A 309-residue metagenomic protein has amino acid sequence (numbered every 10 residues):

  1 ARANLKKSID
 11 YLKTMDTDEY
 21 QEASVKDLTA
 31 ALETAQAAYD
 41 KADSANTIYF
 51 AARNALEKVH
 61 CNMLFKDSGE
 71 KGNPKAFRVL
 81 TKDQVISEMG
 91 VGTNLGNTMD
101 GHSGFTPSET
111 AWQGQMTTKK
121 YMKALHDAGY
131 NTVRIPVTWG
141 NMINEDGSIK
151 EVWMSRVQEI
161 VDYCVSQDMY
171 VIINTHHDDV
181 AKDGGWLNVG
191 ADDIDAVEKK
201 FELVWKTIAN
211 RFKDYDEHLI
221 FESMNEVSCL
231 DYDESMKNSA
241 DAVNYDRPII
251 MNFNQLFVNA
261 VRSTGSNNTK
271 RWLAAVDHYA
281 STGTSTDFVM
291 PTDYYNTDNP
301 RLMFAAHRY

Functional and structural regions predicted by a protein language model:
A1-G69: Beta-rich interaction/scaffold domains
K13-T17, E33, A37-D40, S44 (+6 more regions): Sec-exported extracytoplasmic/periplasmic mature domains
D67-T132: N-terminal carbohydrate-binding accessory modules
V91-L95, V133-I135, V171-I173, F221 (+2 more regions): Hydrophobic faces of well-ordered beta-strands that scaffold small-molecule active sites in alpha/beta enzyme cores
N97-G101, T132, T138-I143, H177-A181 (+3 more regions): Solvent-exposed loop/turn segments at secondary-structure junctions within structured extracellular/periplasmic domains
T106, G185-D192, S235-A242: Short glycine/proline- and charge-enriched loop/turn segments that cap or connect secondary-structure elements
Q113-T132, I143, G147-H177, A181-S223 (+1 more regions): An active-site-proximal structural segment forming one wall of the substrate-binding cleft that immediately precedes
K199-Y309: Active-site region of glycoside hydrolase catalytic domains
